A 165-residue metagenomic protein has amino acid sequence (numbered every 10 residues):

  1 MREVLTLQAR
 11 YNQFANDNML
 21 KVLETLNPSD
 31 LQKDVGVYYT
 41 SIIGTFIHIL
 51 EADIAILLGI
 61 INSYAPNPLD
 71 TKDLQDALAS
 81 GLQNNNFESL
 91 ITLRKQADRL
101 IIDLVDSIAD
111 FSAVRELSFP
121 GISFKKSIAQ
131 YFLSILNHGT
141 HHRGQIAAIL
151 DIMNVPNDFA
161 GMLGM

Functional and structural regions predicted by a protein language model:
M1-E3: Basic/polar N-terminal segments that are highly enriched at the extreme N-terminus, encompassing both cleavable
T6-K21, T25-D76, F119-M165: Short, contiguous alpha-helical
L78-S118, K126-H142: Acidic/histidine-rich alpha-helical segments that form the ligand environment of transition-metal centers
